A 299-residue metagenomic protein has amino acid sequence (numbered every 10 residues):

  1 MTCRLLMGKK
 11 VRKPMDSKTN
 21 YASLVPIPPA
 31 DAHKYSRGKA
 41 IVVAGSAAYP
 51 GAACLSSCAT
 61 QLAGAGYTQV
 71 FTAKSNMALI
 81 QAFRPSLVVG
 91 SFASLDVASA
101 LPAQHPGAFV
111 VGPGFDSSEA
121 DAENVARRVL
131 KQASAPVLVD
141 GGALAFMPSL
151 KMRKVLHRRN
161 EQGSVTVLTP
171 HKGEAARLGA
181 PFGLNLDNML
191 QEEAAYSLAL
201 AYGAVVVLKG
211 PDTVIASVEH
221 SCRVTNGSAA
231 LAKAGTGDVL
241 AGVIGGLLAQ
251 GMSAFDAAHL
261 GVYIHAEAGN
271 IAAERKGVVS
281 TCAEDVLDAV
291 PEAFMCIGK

Functional and structural regions predicted by a protein language model:
T2-K9, D16-T19, F71-N226, G298: Glycine-rich phosphate/dinucleotide-binding loop and adjoining beta-alpha-beta core of small-molecule
R12-G38, V42-V43, P50-A52, G298: Accessory alpha-helical/coil subdomains and C-terminal extensions that flank or cap enzyme catalytic cores
A32-S91: Substrate-binding N-lobe of the ribokinase-like
Y35-V42, E219-A230: Glycine/charged-rich beta-loop-alpha catalytic/anionic-binding loops adjacent to active sites
A48-A63, Q69, E119-D121, L144-P148 (+2 more regions): Short glycine/serine/threonine-rich phosphate/pyrophosphate-binding segments that cradle anionic phosphate groups
A65-Q69, N188-S197, V224-G245: Gly/Ser/Thr-rich active-site loops/lids in small-molecule metabolic enzymes that frequently grip phosphoryl groups
R177, K233-I264: Short, small-residue alpha-helix embedded
G269-K299: Charged C-terminal helix
